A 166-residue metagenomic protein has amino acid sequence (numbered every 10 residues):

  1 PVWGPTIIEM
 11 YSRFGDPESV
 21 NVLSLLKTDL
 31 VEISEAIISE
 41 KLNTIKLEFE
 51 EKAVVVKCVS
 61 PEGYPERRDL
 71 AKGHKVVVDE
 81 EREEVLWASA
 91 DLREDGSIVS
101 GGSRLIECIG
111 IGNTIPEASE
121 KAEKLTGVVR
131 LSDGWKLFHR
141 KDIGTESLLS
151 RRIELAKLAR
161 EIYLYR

Functional and structural regions predicted by a protein language model:
P1, P5-F14, A90: Short beta-strand elements
G4, P65-R68, N113-E120: Short, conserved charged micro-motifs
Y11-R82, R93: Active-site "cap" helix and flanking loop/linker of ATP-utilizing ligase/carboxylase catalytic domains
F49, I98-S103: Short, flexible turn/loop "capping" segments at secondary-structure junctions
C58, R104-G112: Short, well-ordered beta-strand elements within core beta-sheets of diverse protein domains
L70-K75, S119-G127: Short amphipathic alpha-helices in soluble, non-transmembrane regions that often serve as interface/regulatory elements
K124-T145: Short arginine-rich
D142-R166: A cross-kingdom feature marking charged/low-complexity
